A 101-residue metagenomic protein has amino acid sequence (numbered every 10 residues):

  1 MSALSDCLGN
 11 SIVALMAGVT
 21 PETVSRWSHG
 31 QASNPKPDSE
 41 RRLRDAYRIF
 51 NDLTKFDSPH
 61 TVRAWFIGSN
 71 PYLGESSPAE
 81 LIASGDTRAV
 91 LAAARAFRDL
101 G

Functional and structural regions predicted by a protein language model:
M1-G101: Non-transmembrane "mature" sequence context
